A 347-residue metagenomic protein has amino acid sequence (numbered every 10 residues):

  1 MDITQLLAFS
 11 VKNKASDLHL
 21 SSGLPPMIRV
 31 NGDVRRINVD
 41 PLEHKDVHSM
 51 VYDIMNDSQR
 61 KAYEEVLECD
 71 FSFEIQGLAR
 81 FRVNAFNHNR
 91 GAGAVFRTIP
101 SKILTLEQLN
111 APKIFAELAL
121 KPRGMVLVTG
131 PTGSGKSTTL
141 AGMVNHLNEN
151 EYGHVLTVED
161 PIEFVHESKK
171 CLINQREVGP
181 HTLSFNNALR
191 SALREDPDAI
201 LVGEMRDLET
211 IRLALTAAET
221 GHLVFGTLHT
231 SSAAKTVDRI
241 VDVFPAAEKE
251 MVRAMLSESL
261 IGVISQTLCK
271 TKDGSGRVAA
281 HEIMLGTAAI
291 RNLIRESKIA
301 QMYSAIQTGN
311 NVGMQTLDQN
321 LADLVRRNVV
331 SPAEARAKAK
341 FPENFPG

Functional and structural regions predicted by a protein language model:
M1-G347: Short, flexible helix-loop junctions that flank or precede catalytic/ligand sites
